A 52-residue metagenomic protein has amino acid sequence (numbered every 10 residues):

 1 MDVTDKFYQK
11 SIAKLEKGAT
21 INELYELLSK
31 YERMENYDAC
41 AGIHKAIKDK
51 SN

Functional and structural regions predicted by a protein language model:
M1-E23, N52: Long, non-catalytic architectural segments outside compact domain cores
L27, I47-K48: Alpha-helical solenoid scaffolds that mediate protein-protein interactions, centered on TPR/SEL1-like repeats but also
